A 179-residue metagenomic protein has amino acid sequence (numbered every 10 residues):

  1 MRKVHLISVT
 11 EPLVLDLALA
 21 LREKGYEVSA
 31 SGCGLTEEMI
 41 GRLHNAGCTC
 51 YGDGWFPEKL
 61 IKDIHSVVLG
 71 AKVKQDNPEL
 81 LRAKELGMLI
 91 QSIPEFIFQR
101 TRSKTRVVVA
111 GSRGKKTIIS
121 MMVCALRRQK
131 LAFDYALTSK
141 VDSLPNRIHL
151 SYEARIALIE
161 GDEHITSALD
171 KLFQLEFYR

Functional and structural regions predicted by a protein language model:
M1-S92, F96: N-terminal leader/targeting and accessory segments in enzymes
A20-K24, E58-L60, A71, Q75-R179: Phosphate-binding loop of NTP-binding sites
